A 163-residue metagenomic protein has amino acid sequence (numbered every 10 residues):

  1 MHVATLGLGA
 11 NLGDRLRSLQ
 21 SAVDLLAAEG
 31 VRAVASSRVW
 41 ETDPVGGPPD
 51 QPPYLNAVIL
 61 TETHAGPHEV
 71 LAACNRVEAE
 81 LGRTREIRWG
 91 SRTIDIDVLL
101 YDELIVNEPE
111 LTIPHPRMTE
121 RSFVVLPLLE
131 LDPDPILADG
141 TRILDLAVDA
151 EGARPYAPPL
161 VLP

Functional and structural regions predicted by a protein language model:
M1-V31, S37-D43: N-terminal beta1-alpha1 ligand-phosphate binding loop
G30, A35, V39, V45-Y54 (+1 more regions): Flexible, gly/pro- and Lys/Arg-enriched active-site loops
T63-G66: Helix N-cap motif at beta-to-alpha junctions
